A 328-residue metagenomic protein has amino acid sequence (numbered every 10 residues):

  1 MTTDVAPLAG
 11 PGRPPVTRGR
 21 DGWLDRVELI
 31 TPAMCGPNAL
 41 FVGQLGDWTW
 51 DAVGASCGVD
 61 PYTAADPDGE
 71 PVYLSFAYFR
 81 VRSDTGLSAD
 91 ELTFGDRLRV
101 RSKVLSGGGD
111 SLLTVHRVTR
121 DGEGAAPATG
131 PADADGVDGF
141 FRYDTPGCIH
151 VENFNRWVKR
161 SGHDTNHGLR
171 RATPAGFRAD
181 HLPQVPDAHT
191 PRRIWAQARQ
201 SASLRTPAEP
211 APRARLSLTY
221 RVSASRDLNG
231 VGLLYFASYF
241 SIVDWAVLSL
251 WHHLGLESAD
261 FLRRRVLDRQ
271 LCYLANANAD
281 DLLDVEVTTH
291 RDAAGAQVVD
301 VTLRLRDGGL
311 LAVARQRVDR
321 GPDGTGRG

Functional and structural regions predicted by a protein language model:
M1-R101, L105-G108, V243-V247, W251 (+2 more regions): Hydrophobic, proline/glycine-rich low-complexity stretches
T2-G54, S161-H252: Catalytic strand-loop segment that frames the active site of acyl-thioester-processing enzymes
T2-L8, D90-I194, A277-A279, T289-G328: HotDog/MaoC-like acyl-thioester-processing domains
V27, T31-C35, S238, R265 (+3 more regions): Extended, charged low-complexity segments that frequently continue into or abut oligomerization scaffolds
P71-F76, Y143-C148, A211-R213, R264: A generic structural signal for short, non-catalytic loop/turn and secondary-structure boundary residues
V115-T119, S223, R269: Active-site segment of metal-dependent pyrophosphate-handling enzymes, primarily the Nudix hydrolase catalytic core
G230-D284, A293-A296: Intrinsically disordered, low-complexity segments enriched in Gly and acidic/Ser/Thr residues that form flexible
